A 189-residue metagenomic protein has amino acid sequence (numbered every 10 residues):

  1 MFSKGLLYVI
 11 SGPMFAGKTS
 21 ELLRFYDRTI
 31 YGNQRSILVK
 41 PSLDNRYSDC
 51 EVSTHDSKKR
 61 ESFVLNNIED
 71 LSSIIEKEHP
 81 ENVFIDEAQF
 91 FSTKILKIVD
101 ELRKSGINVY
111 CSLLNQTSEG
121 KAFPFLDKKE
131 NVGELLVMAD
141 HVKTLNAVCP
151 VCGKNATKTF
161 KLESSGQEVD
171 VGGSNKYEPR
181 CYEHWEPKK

Functional and structural regions predicted by a protein language model:
M1-I74, T117-E134, A147, V171-K189: Conserved P-loop
F25, K97-S105, N131-M138: Catalytic-core regions built around general acid/base machinery
I37-L38, Y110-C111, K143-T144: A structural signal for short, well-ordered beta-strand segments and their strand-loop junctions that often border
E76-H79: Glycine-rich phosphate-binding loop signature in dinucleotide/nucleotide-binding domains
V83-F84: Walker B beta-strand of ABC/ABC-like P-loop ATPase nucleotide-binding domains, specifically the conserved hydrophobic
E87-V99, Q116-P124: Conserved ATPase-coupling elements of RecA-like P-loop NTPase cores
K104-G106, L136-M138, K143-E168, S174-K189: Active-site loop-to-helix "anion-binding N-cap" substructures in soluble metabolic enzymes
I107-N115: Structural recognition of the conserved hydrophobic beta-strand(s) that form the central parallel beta-sheet of P-loop
